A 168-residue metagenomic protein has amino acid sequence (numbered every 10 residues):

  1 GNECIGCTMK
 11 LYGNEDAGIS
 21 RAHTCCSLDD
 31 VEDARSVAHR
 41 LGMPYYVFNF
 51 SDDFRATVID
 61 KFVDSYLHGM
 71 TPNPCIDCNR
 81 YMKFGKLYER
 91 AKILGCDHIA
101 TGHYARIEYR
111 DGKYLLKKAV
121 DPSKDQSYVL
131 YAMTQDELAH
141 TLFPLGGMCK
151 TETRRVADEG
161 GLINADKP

Functional and structural regions predicted by a protein language model:
G1-A132, L142, T151-T153: ATP-dependent adenylation/nucleotidyltransferase module used to activate substrates
T134-E137: His/Asp/Glu-rich metal-coordinating catalytic cores of metallo-dependent phosphodiesterases/hydrolases acting on
G146-G147: Adenine nucleotide phosphate-binding catalytic loops in nucleotide-utilizing enzymes
R154-P168: Anionic-ligand-binding alpha/beta catalytic cores of soluble enzymes and soluble regulatory domains that recognize
